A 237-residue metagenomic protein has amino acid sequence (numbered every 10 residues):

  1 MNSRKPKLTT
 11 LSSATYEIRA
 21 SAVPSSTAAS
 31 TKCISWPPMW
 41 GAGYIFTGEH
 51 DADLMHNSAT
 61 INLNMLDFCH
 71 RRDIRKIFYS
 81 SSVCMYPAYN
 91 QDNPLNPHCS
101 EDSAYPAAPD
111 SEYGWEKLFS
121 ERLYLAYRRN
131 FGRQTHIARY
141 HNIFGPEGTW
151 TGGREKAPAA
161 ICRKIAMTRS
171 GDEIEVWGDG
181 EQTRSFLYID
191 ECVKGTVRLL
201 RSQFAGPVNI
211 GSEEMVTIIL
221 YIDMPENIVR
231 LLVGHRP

Functional and structural regions predicted by a protein language model:
K5-A20: Rossmann-fold cofactor-recognition segment
Y16-S58, R71: NAD(P)H-binding glycine-rich loop region in Rossmannoid oxidoreductase-like domains and their noncatalytic homologs
S35-M39, I77-V83, I137-Y140: SDR active-site strand-loop-helix element
M55-A59, C99, Y105, P109-E121 (+2 more regions): Short-chain dehydrogenase/reductase
T60-E112: Conserved Rossmann-fold NAD(P)-dependent oxidoreductase catalytic core, especially the SDR/UDP-sugar
N64-D67, R71, A88, A108-H141 (+1 more regions): Active-site Tyr-X1-5-Lys
P109-Y113, H141-E155, G178-D190, S212-E214: Glycine-rich "substrate-gating" loop/helix at the edge of Rossmann-like oxidoreductase active sites
M167-P237: C-terminal substrate-binding subdomain of Rossmann-fold SDR/epimerase-dehydratase oxidoreductases
